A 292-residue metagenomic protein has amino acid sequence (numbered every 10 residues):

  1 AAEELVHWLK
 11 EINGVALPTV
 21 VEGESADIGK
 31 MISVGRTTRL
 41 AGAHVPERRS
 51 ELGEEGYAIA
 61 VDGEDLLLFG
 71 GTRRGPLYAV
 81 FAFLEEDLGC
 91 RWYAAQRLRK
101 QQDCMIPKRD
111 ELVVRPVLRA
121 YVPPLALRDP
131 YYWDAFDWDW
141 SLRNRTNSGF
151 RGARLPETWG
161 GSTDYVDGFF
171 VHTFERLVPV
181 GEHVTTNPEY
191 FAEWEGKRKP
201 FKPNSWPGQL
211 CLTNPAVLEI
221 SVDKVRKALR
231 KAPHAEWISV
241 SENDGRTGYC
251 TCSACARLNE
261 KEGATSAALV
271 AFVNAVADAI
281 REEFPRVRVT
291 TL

Functional and structural regions predicted by a protein language model:
A1-E4, W8-K10, E47-N274, R281-T291: Feature activates predominantly on carbohydrate-active enzymes
E11-E24, V287-T291: Short, well-structured beta-strand/strand-turn elements
T19-R48: Short, well-ordered secondary-structure micro-motifs within conserved domains or adaptor modules
